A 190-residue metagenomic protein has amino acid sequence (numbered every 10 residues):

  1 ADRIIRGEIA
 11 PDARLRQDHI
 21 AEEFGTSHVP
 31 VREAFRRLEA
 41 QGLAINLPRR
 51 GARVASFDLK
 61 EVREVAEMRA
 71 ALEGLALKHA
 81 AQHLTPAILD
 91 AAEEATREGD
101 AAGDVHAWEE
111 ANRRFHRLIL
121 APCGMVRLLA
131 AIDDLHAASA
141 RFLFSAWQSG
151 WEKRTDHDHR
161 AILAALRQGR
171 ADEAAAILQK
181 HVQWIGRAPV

Functional and structural regions predicted by a protein language model:
A1-Q82, V190: Short linear motifs at protein or domain termini
R3, G7, I45, V126 (+3 more regions): A short secondary-structure junction motif
P30, E61, F115, D158-A161: Hydrophobic alpha-helical segments typical of transmembrane helices and their membrane-interface/capping positions
D58, T85, D104, Q168-R170: Acidic/polar helix N-cap motif
V65, L89-A92, W108, N112 (+4 more regions): Hydrophobic packing residues in well-ordered alpha-helices of helical domains and bundles
M68-L84, R113-G150: Hydrophobic, amphipathic alpha-helical faces that serve as interaction scaffolds
E73-A101, V105-A107: Amphipathic alpha-helical dimerization/coiled-coil segments that flank or bridge DNA-binding/regulatory modules
E93-E98, F144-V190: C-terminal all-alpha effector/ligand-binding and dimerization domain of prokaryotic HTH-type transcriptional repressors
